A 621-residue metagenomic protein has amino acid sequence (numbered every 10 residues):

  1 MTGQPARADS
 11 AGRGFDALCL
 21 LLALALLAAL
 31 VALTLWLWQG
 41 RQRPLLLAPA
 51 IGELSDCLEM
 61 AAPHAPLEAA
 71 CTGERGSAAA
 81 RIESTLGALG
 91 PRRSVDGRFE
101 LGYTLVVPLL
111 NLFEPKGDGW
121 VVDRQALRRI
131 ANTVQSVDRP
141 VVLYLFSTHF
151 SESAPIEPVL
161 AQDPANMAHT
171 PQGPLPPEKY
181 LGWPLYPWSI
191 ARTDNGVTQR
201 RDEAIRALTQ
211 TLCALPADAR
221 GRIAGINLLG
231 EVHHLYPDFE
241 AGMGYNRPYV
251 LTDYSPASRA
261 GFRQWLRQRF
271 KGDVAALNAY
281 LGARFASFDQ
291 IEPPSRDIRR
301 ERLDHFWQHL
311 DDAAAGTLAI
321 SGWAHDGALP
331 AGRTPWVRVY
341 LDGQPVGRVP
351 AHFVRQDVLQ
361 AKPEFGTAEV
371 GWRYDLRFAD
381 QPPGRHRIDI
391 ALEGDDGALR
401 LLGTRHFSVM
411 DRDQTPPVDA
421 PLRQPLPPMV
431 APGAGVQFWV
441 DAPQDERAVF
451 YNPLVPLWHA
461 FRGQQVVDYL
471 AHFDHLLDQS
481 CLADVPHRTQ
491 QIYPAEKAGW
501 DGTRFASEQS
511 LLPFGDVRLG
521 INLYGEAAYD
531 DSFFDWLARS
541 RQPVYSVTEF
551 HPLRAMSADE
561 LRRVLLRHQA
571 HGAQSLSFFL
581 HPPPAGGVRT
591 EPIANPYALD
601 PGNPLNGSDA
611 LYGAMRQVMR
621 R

Functional and structural regions predicted by a protein language model:
M1-R13: N-terminal Lys/Arg-rich, disordered targeting/topogenic segments
C19-T34: Hydrophobic membrane-insertion alpha-helices, especially the h-region of bacterial N-terminal signal peptides
T34-V106, T489: Boundary/entry segment of secreted carbohydrate-active catalytic domains
G52-E53, P140-E152, A224, G230-E231 (+3 more regions): Substrate-binding cleft of secreted/luminal carbohydrate-active enzymes
M60-A80, V106-V122, G182-A204, Y451-V467 (+3 more regions): The substrate-binding groove and active-site-proximal loops of carbohydrate-active enzymes, especially glycoside
G76-G182, R192-E203, T209-L215, Y469-C481 (+2 more regions): Aromatic-lined substrate-binding rim segments of carbohydrate-active enzymes
Q162-H352, E369, P383-D389, D395-S480 (+1 more regions): Polysaccharide-binding and catalytic clefts of secreted carbohydrate-active enzymes
R355-L376: Aromatic sugar-binding surface patches on proteins that engage polysaccharides or sugar-phosphate polymers
